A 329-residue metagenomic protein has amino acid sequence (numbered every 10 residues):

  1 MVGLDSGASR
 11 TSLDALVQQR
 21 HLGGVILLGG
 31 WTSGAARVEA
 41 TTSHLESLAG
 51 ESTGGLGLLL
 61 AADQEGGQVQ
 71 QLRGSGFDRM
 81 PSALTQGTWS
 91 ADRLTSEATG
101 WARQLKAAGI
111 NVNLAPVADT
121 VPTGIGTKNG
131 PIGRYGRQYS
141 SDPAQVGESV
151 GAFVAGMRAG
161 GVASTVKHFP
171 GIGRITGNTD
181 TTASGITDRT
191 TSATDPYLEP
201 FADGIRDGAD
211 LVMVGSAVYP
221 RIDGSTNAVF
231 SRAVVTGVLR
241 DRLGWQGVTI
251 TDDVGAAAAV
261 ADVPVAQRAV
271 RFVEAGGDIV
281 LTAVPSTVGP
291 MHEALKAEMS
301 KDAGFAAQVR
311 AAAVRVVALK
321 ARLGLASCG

Functional and structural regions predicted by a protein language model:
M1-A61, G67-Q71: N-terminal hydrophobic targeting/anchoring segments and the immediately downstream early-domain regions of hydrolases
M1-L4, G23-L27, L58-Q64, V112-P116 (+5 more regions): Hydrophobic faces of well-ordered beta-strands that scaffold small-molecule active sites in alpha/beta enzyme cores
S12, A36-E46, A144-G304: Second-shell residues forming the walls of enzyme active-site clefts
A49-F77, E97-G124, V146-P170: Glycine-rich, aromatic-flanked loop segments that form ligand/cofactor-binding clefts across common enzyme folds
F77-W89, G136-S140: A charged helix-plus-loop insertion that forms the helical arch/lid used to bind and gate nucleic-acid substrates
G87-G100, A144-G147, T194: Glycine-rich anion/phosphate-binding loops
M299-C328: Mid-to-C-terminal alpha-helical segments outside catalytic/metal-binding sites
